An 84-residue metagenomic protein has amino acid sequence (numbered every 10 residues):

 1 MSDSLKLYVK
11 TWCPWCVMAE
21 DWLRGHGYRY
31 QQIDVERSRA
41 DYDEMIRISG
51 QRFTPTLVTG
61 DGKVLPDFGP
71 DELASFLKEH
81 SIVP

Functional and structural regions predicted by a protein language model:
M1-H26: Local sequence-structure signature of Cys/Sec-based thiol-disulfide redox active-site neighborhoods
S4-K6, R29-Q31, D61-K63: Short active-site oxyanion
K10, G50, P70: ATP/adenylate-binding site constellation spanning eukaryotic-like Ser/Thr protein kinases, ABC-transporter
P14, A40, E72: Short alpha-helical
R29-D41: Thiol-based oxidoreductase modules, predominantly thioredoxin-like and allied folds used for disulfide exchange
S49-L57: Structural micro-motif
G60-P84: Non-catalytic, surface beta->alpha helical segment in thiol-disulfide oxidoreductase systems
